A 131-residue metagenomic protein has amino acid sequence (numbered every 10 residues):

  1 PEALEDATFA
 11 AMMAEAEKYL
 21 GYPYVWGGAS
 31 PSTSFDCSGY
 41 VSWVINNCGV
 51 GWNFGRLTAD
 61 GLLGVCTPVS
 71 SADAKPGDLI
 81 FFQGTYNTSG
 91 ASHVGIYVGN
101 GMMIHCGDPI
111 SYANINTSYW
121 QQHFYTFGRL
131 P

Functional and structural regions predicted by a protein language model:
P1-P23, A72, Q122-P131: Intrinsically disordered, low-complexity, Pro/Ser/Thr/Asn/Gly/Ala-rich spacer/linker segments adjacent to signal
E5-T8, T33, N87, W120: Residue-level signature of the cytosolic catalytic core of signaling kinases
Y22-P76: Catalytic cysteine-centered active-site loop
A59, C66-S71, Y86-P131: Aromatic- and glycine-rich peptidoglycan recognition patches
